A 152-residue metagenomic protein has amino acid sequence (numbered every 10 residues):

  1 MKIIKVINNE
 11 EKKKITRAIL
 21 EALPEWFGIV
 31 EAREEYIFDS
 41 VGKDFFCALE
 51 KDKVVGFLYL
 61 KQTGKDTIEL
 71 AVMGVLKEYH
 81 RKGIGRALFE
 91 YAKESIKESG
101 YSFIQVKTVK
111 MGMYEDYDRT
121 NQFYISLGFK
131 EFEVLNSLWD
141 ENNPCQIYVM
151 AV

Functional and structural regions predicted by a protein language model:
M1-V30: Short amphipathic alpha-helix that is part of the acyltransferase structural core
K43, N143-I147: Short hydrophobic/aromatic beta-strand or adjacent loop that forms the aromatic wall/cage of a ligand/substrate-binding
C47, K53-K61, T67-G74: Conserved beta-strand in the GNAT
D66-K77, R81, Q105-K107: Conserved acetyl-CoA binding element of GNAT-fold acetyltransferases
V75, R81-E94, E98, R119-Q122 (+1 more regions): Conserved acetyl-CoA-binding loop-helix of GNAT-fold acetyltransferases
I96-E115: Conserved GNAT acetyl-CoA-binding A-motif
E115-T120, V134-P144: Short glycine/proline-centered loop/turn elements that form peptide/ligand docking sites
